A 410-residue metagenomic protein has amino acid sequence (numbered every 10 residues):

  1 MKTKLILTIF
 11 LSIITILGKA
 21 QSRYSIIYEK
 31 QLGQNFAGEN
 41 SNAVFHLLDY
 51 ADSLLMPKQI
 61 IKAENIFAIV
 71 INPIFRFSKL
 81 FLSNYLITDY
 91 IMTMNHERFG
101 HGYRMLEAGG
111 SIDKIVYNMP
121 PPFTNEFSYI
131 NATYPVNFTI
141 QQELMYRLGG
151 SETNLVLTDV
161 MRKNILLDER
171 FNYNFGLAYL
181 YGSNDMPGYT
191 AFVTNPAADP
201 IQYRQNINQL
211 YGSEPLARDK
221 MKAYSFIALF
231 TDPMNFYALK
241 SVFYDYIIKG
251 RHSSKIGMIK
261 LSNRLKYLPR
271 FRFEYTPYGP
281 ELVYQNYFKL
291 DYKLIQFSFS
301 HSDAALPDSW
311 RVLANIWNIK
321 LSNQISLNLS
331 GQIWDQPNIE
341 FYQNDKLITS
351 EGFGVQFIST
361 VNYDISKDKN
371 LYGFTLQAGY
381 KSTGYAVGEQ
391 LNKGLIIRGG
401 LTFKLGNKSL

Functional and structural regions predicted by a protein language model:
F10-K19, Q332-W334: Hydrophobic h-region of N-terminal signal peptides that target proteins for export in Gram-negative bacteria
Q21-I91, G109, K114-M119: Auxiliary, metal-adjacent structural segments of Zn-dependent hydrolase domains
R23-G38, N125-D232: Metalloprotease/metallohydrolase-associated module, dominated by Zn2+-dependent proteases
L82-N137: Small-residue-rich helix-interface/hinge motifs
P120-N131, H301-G399: Outer-membrane beta-barrel translocator/channel fold
L166-G176, Y244-Y267, K289-I295, I319-L327 (+2 more regions): Short loop/turn motifs that connect adjacent beta-strands in outer-membrane beta-barrel proteins
D185-D303: C-terminal membrane-associated helical module and adjoining short loops/tails
P280-F288, A314, S359, L391-L410: Outer-membrane beta-barrel "beta-signal"
